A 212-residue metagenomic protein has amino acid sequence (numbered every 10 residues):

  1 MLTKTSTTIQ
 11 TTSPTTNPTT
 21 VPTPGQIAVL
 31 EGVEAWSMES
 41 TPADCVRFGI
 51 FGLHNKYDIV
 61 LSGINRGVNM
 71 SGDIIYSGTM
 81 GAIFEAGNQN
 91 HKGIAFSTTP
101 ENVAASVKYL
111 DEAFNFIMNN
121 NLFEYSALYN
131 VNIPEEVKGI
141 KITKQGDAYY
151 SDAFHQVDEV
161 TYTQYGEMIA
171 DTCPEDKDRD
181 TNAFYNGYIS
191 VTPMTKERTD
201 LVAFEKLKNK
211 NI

Functional and structural regions predicted by a protein language model:
L2-G49, K56: A cross-family phosphate/adenosyl-ligand binding-site feature
T41-P42, N65-V68, K196: Short glycine-rich anion-binding loops that position phosphate/pyrophosphate groups of nucleotides and phosphorylated
R47-G67: Active-site/ligand-binding-proximal alpha/beta "capping" segment
G49-H54, G81-K92: Alpha-helix C-terminal capping segments
V60-G63, G93-S97, S190: Structural recognition of the beta-strand scaffold that forms the well-ordered cores of secreted hydrolase catalytic
I75-G81: Charged helix-capping and loop-helix junction motifs
G87-V107: Glycine-rich phosphate/pyrophosphate-binding loops and their adjacent beta-strand/loop elements at enzyme active sites
V107-I212: Electrostatically charged, flexible surface regions
